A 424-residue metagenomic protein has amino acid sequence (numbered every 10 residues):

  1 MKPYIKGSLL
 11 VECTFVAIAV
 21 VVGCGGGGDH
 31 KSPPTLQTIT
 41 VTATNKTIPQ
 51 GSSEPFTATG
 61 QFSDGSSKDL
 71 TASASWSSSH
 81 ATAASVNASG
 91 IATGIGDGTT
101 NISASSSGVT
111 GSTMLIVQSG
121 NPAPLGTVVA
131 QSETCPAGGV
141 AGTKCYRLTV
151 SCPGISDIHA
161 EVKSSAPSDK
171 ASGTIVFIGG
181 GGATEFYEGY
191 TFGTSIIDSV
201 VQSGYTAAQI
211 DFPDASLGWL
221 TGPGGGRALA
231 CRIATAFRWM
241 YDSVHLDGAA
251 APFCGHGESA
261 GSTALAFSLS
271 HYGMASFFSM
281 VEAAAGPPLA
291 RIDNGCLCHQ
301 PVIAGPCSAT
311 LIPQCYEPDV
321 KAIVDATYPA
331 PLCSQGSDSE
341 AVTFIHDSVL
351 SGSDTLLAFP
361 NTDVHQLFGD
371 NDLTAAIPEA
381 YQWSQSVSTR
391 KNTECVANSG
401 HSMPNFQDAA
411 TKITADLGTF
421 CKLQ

Functional and structural regions predicted by a protein language model:
G25-G120: Extracytoplasmic soluble-region selector
N121-D169: N-terminal cap/lid segment of alpha/beta-hydrolase-fold proteins
A166-V200: Short, surface-exposed "cap/lid" segments of acyl-processing enzymes
F186, Q209-C231: Cap/lid segment of the alpha/beta-hydrolase catalytic domain
G222-D247: Alpha/beta-hydrolase active-site loop
A249-S308: Primarily recognizes the serine-hydrolase "nucleophile elbow" in alpha/beta-hydrolase and SGNH/GDSL folds
E317-S402: Serine-hydrolase catalytic core
N405-Q424: Catalytic active-site module of serine/aspartate enzymes centered on a nucleophile-bearing elbow/loop
